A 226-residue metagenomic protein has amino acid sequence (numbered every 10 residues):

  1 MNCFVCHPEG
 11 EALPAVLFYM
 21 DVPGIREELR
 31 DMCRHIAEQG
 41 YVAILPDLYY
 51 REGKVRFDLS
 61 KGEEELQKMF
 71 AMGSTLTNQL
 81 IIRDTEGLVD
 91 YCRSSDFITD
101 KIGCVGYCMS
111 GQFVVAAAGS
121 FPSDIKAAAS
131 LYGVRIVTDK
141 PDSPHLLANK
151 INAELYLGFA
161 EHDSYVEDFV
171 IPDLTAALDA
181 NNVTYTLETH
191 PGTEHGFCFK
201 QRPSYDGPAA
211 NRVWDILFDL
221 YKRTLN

Functional and structural regions predicted by a protein language model:
M1-N226: N-terminal cap/leader regions of alpha/beta-hydrolase-fold enzymes, predominantly small-molecule hydrolases
